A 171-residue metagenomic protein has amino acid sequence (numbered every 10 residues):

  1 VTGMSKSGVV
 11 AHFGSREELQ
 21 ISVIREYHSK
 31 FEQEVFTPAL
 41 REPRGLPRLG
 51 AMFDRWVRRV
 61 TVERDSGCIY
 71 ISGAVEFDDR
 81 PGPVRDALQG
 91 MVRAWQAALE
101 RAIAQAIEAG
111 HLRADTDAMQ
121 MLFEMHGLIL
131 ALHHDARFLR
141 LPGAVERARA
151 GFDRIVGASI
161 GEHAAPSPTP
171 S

Functional and structural regions predicted by a protein language model:
V1, E26, K30-P38, R55 (+5 more regions): Solvent-exposed, charged/polar functional surfaces in cytosolic regulatory/catalytic domains
V1-E18, S22: Helix-turn-helix
S15-E18, R44, D117, G143: Residue-level recognition of oxygen-bearing side chains
R16, V23, Y27-F31, G45 (+6 more regions): Hydrophobic/aromatic residues within well-ordered alpha-helical segments
E18, S22, E34, A51 (+5 more regions): Alpha-helical elements of Rossmann-like donor-binding domains used by nucleotide-donor carbohydrate transfer enzymes
S22, E26, V35-S66, A118-M125: Hydrophobic alpha-helical connector segments
R48, V62-P83: Amphipathic alpha-helical segments used for helix-helix packing
P83-A94, I107-D153, H163-P170: Hydrophobic/aromatic-rich alpha-helical bundle segments in the mid-to-C-terminal region
